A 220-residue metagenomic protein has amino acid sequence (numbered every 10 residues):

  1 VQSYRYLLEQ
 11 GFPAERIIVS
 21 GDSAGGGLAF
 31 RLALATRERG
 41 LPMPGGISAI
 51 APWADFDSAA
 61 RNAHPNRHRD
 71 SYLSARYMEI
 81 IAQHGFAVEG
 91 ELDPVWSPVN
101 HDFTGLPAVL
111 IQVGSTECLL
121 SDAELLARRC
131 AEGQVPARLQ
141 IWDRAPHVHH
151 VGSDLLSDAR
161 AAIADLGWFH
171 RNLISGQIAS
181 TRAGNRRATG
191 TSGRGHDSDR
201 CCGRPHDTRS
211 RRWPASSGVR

Functional and structural regions predicted by a protein language model:
V1-G190: Alpha/beta-hydrolase superfamily serine-hydrolase fold, recognizing
C201-C202: Cysteine-centered motifs
R209-S210: Short linear segments in intrinsically disordered or otherwise low-structure-confidence regions
